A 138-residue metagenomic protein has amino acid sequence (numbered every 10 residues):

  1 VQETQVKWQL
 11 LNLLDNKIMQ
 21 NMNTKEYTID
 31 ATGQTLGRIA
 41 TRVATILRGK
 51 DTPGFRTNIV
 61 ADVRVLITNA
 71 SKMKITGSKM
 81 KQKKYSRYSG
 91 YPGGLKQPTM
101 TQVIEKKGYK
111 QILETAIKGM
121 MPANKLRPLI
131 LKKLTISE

Functional and structural regions predicted by a protein language model:
L14-T115, M121-K125, T135-E138: Ribosome large-subunit tunnel/peptidyl-transferase-proximal elements
P128: Basic, nucleic-acid-interacting segments
